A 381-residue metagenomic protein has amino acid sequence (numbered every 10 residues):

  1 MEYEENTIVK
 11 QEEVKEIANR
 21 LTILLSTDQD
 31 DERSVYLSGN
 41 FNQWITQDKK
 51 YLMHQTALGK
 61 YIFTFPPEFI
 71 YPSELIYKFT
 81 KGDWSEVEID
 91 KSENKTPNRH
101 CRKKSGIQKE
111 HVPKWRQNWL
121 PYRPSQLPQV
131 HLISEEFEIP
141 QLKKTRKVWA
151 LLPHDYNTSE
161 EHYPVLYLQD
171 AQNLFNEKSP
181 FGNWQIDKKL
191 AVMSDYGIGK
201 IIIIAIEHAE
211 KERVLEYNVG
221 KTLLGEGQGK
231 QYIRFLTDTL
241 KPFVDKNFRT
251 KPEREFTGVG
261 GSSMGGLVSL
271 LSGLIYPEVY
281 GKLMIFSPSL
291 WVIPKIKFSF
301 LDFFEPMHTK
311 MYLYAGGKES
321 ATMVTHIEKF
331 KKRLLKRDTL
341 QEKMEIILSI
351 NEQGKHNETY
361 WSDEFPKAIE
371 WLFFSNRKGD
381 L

Functional and structural regions predicted by a protein language model:
E2-R20, Y61, F65, E93-P164: A domain-start/cap signature at the N-terminus of enzymes
R20-P72, T80-G106, S134: Aromatic-rich carbohydrate-binding modules that target alpha-glucans
G82, Y163, Q169-F175: Active-site glycine-rich loops that stabilize anionic/oxyanionic intermediates across multiple enzyme folds
Q172-R234: Active-site machinery of serine-nucleophile hydrolases
I206-E207, G260, F286-S287, Y314 (+1 more regions): Alpha/beta-hydrolase-fold catalytic nucleophile elbow
V219-S262: Gly/Ser-rich "nucleophile elbow"/oxyanion-hole loop immediately N-terminal to the catalytic nucleophile in hydrolases
E253-S299, F303-E305: Primarily recognizes the serine-hydrolase "nucleophile elbow" in alpha/beta-hydrolase and SGNH/GDSL folds
Y314, S320, V324, E328-K331 (+1 more regions): C-terminal catalytic histidine-bearing segment of alpha/beta-hydrolase fold enzymes
